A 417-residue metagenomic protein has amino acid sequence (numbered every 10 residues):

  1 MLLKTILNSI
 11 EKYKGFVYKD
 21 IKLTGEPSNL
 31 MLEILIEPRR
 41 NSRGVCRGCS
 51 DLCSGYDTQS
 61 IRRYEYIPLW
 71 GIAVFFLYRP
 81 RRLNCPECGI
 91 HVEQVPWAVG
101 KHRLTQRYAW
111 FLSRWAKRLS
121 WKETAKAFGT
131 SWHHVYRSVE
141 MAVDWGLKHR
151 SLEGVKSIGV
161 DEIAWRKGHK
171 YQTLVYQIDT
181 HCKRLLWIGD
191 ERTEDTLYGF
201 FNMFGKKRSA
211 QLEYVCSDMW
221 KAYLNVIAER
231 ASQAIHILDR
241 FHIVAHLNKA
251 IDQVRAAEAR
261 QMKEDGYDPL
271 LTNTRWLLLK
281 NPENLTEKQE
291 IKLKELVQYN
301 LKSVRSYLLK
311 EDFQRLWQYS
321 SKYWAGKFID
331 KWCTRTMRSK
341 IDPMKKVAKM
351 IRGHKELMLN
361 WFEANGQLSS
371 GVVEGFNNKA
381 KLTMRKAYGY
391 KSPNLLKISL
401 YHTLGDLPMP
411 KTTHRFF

Functional and structural regions predicted by a protein language model:
M1-I90: Short, conserved DNA-binding cores of transcription-related domains
R43, G48, S54, K167-H169 (+5 more regions): Acidic/histidine-rich catalytic cores and adjacent linkers of DNA breakage/strand-transfer/modification proteins
S50-C53, S60-H169, S209-A210: Short, positively charged, Gly/Tyr-enriched micro-motifs that form contact patches at catalytic or ligand/partner
K101-W110, W187-D190, R338, K345-K346 (+1 more regions): Acidic, glycine-enriched active-site microenvironments
S131, A142-G146, M219, A234 (+2 more regions): The DNA-recognition helices of helix-turn-helix-type DNA-binding domains
H134, S138-C216, K221-V226: RNase H-like nuclease fold core
L174-V175, E229-A234, I251-A256: Short secondary-structure boundary/capping segments
I243-E264: Short alpha-helix plus adjacent loop in nuclease-associated cores
